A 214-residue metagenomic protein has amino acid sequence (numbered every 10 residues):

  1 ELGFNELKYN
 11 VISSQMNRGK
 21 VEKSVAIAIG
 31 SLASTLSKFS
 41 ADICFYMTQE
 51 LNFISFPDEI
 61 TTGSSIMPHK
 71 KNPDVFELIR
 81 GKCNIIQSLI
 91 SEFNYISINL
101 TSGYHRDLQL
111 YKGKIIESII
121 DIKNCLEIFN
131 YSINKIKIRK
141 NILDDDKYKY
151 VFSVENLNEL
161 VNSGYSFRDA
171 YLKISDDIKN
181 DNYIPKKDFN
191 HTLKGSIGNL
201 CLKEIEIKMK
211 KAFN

Functional and structural regions predicted by a protein language model:
E1-I96: Internal glycine-rich alpha/beta core junctions
M67-N214: Glycine-rich cofactor/substrate-binding loops
